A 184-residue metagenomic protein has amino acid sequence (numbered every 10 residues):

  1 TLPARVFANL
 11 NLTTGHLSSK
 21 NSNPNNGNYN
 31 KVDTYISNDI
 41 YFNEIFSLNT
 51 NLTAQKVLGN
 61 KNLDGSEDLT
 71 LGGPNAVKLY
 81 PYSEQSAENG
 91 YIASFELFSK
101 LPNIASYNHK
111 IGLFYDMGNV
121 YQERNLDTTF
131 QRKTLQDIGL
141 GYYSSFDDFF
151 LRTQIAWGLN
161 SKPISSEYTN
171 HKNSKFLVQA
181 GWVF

Functional and structural regions predicted by a protein language model:
T1-H109, L113, M117, Y121-E123 (+1 more regions): C-terminal outer-membrane beta-barrel translocator/porin domains of Gram-negative envelope proteins and their
G27-D33, G90-I92, K133-G139, H171-L177: Transmembrane beta-barrel architecture of outer membranes
L97-S99, I138-G139, G181: Generic alpha-helical hydrophobic packing signal
G112-F114, F149-A156: Conserved active-site loop/cleft motifs that coordinate metal ions or position small ligands
D127-T129, E167-Y168: Short glycine-enriched, charge-decorated loop/helix-capping segments at active-site entrances that position
T129-F149: C-terminal structured "cap/appendage" subdomains that terminate the fold
S144-D148, H171-F184: Outer-membrane beta-barrel "beta-signal"
A156-H171: Outer-membrane beta-barrel translocator/channel fold
